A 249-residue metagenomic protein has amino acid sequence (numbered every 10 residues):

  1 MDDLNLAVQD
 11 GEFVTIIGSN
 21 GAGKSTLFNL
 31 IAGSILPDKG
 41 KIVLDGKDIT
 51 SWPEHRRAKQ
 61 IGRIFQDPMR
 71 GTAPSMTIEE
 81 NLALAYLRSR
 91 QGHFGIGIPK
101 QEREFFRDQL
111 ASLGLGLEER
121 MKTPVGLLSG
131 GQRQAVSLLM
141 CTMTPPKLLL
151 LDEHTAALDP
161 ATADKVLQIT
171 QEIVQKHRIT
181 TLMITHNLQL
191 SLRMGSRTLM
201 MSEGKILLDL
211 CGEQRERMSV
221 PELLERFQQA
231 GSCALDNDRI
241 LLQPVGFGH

Functional and structural regions predicted by a protein language model:
I17-S19: The feature captures the beta-strand-to-loop junction immediately N-terminal to the Walker
A32: Helix-to-loop junction immediately C-terminal to a conserved catalytic motif
G40-K47, L208-L210: Conserved ABC transporter NBD signature motif
D48-G62, R70, G92-P99, E216-P221: ABC ATPase NBD coupling module
M143-K147: A short, proline-enriched helix->beta-strand linker immediately N-terminal to the Walker B motif in ABC-type P-loop
E153-H154: Walker B catalytic motif
T185-H186: H-loop/switch region of ABC-family ATPase nucleotide-binding domains
E216-H249: ABC ATPase nucleotide-binding domains
